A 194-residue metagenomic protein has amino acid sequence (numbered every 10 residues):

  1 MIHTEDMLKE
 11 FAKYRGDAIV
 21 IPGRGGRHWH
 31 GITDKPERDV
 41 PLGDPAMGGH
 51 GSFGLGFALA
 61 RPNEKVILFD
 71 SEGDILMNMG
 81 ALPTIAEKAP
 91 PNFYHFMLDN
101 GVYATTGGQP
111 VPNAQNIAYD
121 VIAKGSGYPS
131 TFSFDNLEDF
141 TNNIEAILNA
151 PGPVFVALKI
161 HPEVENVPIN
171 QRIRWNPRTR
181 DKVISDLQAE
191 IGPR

Functional and structural regions predicted by a protein language model:
M1-A46: Active-site diphosphate/adenylate-binding microenvironment
I2-D6, G16, K35, A150-R194: Glycine/aspartate-rich loop-and-adjacent alpha/beta segment that forms the canonical ThDP
A18-V20, E64-L68, F93, A150-L158: Generic beta-sheet signal
I19-R24, P41-G43, L68, F132-D135 (+1 more regions): General beta-strand structural signal in soluble alpha/beta enzymes
R24-R27, N100-V102, K159-E165: Glycine-rich beta-alpha junction loops
G31-D99: Thiamine diphosphate
L98-Q109: Long, charge-dense
P110-A146: Conserved thiamine diphosphate
